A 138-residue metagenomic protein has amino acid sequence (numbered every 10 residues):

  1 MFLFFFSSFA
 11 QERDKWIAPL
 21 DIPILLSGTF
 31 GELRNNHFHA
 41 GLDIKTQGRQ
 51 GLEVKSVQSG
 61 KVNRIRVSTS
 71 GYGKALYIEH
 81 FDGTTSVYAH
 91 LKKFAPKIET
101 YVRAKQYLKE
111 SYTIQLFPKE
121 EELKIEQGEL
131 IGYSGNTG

Functional and structural regions predicted by a protein language model:
F2-A10: Hydrophobic h-region of N-terminal signal peptides that target proteins for export in Gram-negative bacteria
A10-T85, K92-K97, S111-I114, P118-E121 (+2 more regions): Surface-exposed, glycine-biased beta-strand/turn segments
V102-T113: A solvent-exposed, charged loop/short amphipathic helix patch at secondary-structure junctions
